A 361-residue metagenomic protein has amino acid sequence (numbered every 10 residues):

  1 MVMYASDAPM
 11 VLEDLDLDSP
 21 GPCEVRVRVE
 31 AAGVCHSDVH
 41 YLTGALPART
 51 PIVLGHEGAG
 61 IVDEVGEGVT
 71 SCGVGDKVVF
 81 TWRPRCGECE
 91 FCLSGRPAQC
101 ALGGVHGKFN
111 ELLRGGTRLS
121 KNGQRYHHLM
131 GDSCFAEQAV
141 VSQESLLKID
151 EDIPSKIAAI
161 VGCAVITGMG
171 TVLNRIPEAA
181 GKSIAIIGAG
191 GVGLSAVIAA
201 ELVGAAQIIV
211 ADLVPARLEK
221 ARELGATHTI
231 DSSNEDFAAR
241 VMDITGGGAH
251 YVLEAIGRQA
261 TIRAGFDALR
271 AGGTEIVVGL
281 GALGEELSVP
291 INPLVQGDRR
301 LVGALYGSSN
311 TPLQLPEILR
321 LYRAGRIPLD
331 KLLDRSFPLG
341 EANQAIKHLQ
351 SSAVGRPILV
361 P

Functional and structural regions predicted by a protein language model:
D18-A32, T43-L93, A98, H106 (+1 more regions): Glycine-rich beta-strand-centered segment in the early N-terminal region that forms part of a ligand/cofactor-binding
E88-I187: NAD(P)H dinucleotide-binding glycine-rich loop of Rossmann-like/cofactor-binding domains, especially the beta1-alpha1
A180-A189, L194, I198-A264: Adenosine-nucleotide cofactor-binding segment
A260-A271, V277: Rossmann-fold NAD(P) dinucleotide-binding segment
R263-D267, S308, P312-P361: C-terminal hydrophobic helical "lid"/dimerization subdomain of Rossmann-like NAD(P)H-dependent oxidoreductases
G273-T274, R299: Glycine-centered, small-residue-biased loops immediately flanking beta-strands in adenine/cofactor-binding cores
L280-D298: Rossmann-fold NAD(P)-binding glycine/threonine-rich loop
